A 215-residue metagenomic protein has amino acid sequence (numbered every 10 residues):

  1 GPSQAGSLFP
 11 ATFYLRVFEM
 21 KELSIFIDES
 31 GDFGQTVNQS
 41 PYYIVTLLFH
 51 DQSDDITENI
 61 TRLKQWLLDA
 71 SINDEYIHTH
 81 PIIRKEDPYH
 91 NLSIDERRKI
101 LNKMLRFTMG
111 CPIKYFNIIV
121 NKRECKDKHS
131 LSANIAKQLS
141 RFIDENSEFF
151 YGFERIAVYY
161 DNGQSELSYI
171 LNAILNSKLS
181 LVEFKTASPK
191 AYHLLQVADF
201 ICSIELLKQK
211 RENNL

Functional and structural regions predicted by a protein language model:
G1-L215: Phosphate-ester processing/binding pockets and catalytic centers
